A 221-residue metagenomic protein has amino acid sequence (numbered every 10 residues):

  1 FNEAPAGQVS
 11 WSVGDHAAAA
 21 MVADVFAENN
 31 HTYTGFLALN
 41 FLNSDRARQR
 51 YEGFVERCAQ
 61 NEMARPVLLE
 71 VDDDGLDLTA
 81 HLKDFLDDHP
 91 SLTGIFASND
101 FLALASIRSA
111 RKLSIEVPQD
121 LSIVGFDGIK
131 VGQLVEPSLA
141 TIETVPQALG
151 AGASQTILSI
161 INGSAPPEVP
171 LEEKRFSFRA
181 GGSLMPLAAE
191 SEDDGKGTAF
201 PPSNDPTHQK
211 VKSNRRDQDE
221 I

Functional and structural regions predicted by a protein language model:
F1, L39, F126: Cofactor-binding loop segments of dinucleotide-utilizing enzymes, especially the Rossmann-like FAD- and NAD(P)+-binding
F1-A17: Short beta-strand-centered segments that line the small-molecule binding cleft or hinge of alpha/beta clamshell
S12-D15, A19, A47, G150: Short, conserved glycine- and acidic-residue-centered signature motifs in active-site or ligand-binding loops
G14, R65-P66, T79-K212, R216-D219: Flexible loop/turn connectors
A18, N29, R46, S98-N99 (+1 more regions): Replace "coordinates the UDP/GDP/TDP-sugar" with "coordinates nucleotide-activated sugar donors
V22-N61, L68, V169-L184: An alpha-beta-alpha
N43-S44, D74-G75, A103: Alpha-helix N-cap/loop-to-helix initiation residues
V67-L76: Short beta->alpha junction loops
